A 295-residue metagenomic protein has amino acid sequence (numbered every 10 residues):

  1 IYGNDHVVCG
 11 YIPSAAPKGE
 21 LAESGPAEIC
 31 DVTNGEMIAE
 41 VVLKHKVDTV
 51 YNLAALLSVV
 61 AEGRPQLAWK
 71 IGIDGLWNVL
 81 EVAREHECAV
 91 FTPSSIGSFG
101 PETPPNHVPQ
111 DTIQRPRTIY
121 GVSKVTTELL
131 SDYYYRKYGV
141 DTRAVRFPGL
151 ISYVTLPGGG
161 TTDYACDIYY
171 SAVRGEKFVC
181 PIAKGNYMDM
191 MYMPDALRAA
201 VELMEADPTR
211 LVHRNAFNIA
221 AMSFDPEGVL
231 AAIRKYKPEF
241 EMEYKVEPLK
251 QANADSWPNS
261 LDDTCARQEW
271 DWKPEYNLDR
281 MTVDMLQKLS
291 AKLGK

Functional and structural regions predicted by a protein language model:
Y2-P17: Conserved glycine-rich Rossmann-like NAD(P)H-binding loop of the short-chain dehydrogenase/reductase
G10, V50-L56, V90-I96, V145-F147: SDR active-site strand-loop-helix element
L21-N34: Rossmann-fold cofactor-recognition segment
V32-I71: NAD(P)H-binding glycine-rich loop region in Rossmannoid oxidoreductase-like domains and their noncatalytic homologs
N52, W77-I119: Conserved Rossmann-fold NAD(P)-dependent oxidoreductase catalytic core, especially the SDR/UDP-sugar
G72, Y120, K124: Active-site YXXXK catalytic motif of short-chain dehydrogenase/reductase
D132-Y187, M193-R198: NAD(P)-dependent short-chain dehydrogenase/reductase
P181-A183, D189-K295: C-terminal substrate-binding subdomain of Rossmann-fold SDR/epimerase-dehydratase oxidoreductases
